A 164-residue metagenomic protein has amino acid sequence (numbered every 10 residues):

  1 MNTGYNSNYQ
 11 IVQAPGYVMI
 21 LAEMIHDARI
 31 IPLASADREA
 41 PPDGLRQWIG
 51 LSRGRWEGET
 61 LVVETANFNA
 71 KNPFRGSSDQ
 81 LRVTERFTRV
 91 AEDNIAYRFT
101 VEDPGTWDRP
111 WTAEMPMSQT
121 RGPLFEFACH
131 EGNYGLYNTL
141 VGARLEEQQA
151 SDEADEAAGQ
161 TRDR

Functional and structural regions predicted by a protein language model:
M1-R164: PEST-like low-complexity, intrinsically disordered acidic/proline/serine-rich tracts that flank trafficking/processing
